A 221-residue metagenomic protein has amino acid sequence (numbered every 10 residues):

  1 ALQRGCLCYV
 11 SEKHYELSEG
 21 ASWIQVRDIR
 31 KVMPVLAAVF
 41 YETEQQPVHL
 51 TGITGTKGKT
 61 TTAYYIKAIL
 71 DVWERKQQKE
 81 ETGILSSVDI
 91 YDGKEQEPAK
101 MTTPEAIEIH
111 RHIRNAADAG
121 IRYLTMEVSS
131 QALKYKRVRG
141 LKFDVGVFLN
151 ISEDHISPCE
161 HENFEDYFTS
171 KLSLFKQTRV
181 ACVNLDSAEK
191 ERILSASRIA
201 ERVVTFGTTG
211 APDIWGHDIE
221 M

Functional and structural regions predicted by a protein language model:
A1-L2, A116: Generic structural signal for hydrophobic
L2-G52, T61-Q77, R202, A211-W215: Short, basic phosphate-binding NTP loop
G5, P47-H49, E81, G120 (+3 more regions): Short loop/turn motifs at secondary-structure junctions
S11-G20, D118-A119, D144-M221: Acidic, Mg2+-coordinating active-site environments of NTP-dependent enzymes
A21-W23, A37-A38, Y65, Q78 (+3 more regions): Short amphipathic alpha-helical segments
E44, I69-T169, S173, V183-L185: ATP-dependent carboxylate-amine ligase catalytic core
T61, Y65, A132-K134, E189-I193: Phosphate- and divalent-cation-binding pockets in alpha/beta enzyme and binding domains that engage nucleotide-derived
